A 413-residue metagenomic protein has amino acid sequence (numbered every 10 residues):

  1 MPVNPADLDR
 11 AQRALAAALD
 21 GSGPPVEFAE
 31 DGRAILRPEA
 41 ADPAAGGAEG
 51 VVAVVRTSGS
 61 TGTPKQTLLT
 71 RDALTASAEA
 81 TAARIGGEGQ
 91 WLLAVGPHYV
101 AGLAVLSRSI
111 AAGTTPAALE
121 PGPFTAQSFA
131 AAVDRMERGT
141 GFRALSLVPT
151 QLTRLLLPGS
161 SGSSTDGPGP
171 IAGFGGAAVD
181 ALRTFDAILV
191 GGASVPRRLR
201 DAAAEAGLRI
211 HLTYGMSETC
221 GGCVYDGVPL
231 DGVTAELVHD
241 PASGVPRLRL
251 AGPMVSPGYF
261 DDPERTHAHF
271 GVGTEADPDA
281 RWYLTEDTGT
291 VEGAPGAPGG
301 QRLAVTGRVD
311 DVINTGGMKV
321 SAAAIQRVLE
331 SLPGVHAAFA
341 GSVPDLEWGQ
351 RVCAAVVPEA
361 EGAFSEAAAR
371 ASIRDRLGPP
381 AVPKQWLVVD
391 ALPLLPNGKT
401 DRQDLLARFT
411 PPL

Functional and structural regions predicted by a protein language model:
P5-D20, T81-A82, V100-A112: Hydrophobic alpha-helical segments in the ANL/AMP-binding
A6-D9, P38-R56, G89-Q90: Conserved pre-ATP/AMP-binding loop-to-beta segment of ANL
P25-V26, R71-A76, Q90-R154, H211: AMP-binding/adenylate-forming
V52-E79, G86: Conserved AMP-binding A3 loop
G159-D226, E236: Gly/Ser/Thr-rich phosphate-binding loop
P241-G273, V320: Conserved ATP/PPi-binding loop(s) of AMP-dependent carboxylate-activating enzymes
G252, D279-R281, T288-A381: AMP-binding/adenylate-forming catalytic core of the ANL superfamily
G378-T400: AMP-binding/adenylate-forming catalytic domain of the ANL superfamily
